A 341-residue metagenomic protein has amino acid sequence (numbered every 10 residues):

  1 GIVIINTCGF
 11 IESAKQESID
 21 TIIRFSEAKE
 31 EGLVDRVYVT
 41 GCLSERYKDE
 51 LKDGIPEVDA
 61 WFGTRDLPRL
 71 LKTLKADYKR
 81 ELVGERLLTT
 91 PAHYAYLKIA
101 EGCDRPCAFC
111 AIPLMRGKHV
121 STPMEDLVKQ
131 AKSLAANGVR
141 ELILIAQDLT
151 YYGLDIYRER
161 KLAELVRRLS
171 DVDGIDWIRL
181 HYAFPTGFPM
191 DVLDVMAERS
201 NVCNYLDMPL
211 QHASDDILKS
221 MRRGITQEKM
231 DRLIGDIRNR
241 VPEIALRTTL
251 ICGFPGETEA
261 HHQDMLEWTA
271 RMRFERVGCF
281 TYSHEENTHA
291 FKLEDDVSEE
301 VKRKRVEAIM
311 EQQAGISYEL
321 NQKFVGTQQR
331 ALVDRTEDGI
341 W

Functional and structural regions predicted by a protein language model:
G1-K72: Cofactor-cradling patches in redox/metallo enzymes
D35-G41, R46, L51, A136-A260: Conserved SAM/AdoMet-binding glycine-rich loop
W61, L67-Y96: N-terminal [4Fe-4S]-dependent radical SAM core
A92-E125: Canonical Radical SAM [4Fe-4S] cluster-binding loop centered on the CxxxCxxC motif and its immediate flanking residues
C107, L127, L144, L180 (+5 more regions): Conserved, mostly hydrophobic/aromatic
R116-I143: Conserved alpha-helical substructure of the radical SAM core
R240, A260-I309: C-terminal, non-catalytic macromolecule-binding modules
K292-W341: Terminal RNA-binding accessory module
